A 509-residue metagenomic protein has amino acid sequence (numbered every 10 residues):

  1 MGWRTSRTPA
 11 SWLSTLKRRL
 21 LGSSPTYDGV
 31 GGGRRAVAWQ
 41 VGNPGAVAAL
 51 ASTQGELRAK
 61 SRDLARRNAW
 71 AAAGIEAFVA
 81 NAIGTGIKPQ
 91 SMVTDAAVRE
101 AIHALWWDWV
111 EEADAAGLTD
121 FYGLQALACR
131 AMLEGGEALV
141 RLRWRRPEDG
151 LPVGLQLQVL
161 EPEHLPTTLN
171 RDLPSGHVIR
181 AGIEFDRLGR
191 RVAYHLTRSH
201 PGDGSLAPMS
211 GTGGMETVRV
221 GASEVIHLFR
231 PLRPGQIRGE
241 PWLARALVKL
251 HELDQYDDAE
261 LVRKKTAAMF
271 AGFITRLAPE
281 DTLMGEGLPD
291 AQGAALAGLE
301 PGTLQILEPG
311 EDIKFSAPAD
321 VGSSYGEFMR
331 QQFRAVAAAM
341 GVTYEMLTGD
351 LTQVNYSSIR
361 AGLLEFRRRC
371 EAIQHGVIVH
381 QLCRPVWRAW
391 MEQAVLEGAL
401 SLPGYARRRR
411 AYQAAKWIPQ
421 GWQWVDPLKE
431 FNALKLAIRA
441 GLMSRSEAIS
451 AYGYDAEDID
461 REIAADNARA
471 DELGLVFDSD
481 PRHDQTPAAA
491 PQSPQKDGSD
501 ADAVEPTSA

Functional and structural regions predicted by a protein language model:
M1-M92, E505-A509: N-terminal-proximal low-complexity accessory segments that begin disordered and transition into the first
G2-R19, D350, R360, V377-A509: C-terminal anchoring/interaction modules
R7-Q40, D203-G214, L283-D290, H483-A509: Intrinsically disordered, low-complexity linkers and terminal tails enriched in Pro/Gly and often acidic or mixed-charge
R67-L228, A437: Structured, mid-chain assembly/scaffold modules that mediate subunit interfaces within large macromolecular complexes
W109, F229, L250, A339-M340 (+4 more regions): Generic structural signal for hydrophobic core residues of well-folded globular domains
D120-R143, I274, V321-V425, D478: C-terminal amphipathic alpha-helical
G189, V336, A448: Acidic/polar, glycine-anchored loop/turn motif associated with catalytic or activation segments that engage anionic
A222-S358, G362, Y405: Extended, charged amphipathic alpha-helical segments
